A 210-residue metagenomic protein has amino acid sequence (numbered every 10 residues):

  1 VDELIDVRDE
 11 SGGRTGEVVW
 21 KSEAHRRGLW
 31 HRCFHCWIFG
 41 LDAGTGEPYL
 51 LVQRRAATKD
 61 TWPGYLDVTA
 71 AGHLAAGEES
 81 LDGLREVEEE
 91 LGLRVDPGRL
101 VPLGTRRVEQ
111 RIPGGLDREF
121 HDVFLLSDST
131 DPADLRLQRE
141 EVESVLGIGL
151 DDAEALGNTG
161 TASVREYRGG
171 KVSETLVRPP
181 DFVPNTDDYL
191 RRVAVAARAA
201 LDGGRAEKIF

Functional and structural regions predicted by a protein language model:
V1-G44: Acidic, metal-coordinating catalytic segment for phosphate/diphosphate chemistry, firing primarily on the Nudix
S11, G40-G44, A56, S127-D131 (+1 more regions): Short loop segments at secondary-structure junctions
W20-H35, G46-E90: Conserved Nudix-box catalytic region and its N-terminal flanking loop in Nudix hydrolases and closely related
D42-P48, P113: Short, solvent-exposed loop/turn segments that connect beta-strands within catalytic domains and beta-strand-rich
A70, P102-F210: Nudix hydrolase/Nudix homology domain
R94-G104: A short coil-to-beta-strand element that immediately follows conserved catalytic motifs
